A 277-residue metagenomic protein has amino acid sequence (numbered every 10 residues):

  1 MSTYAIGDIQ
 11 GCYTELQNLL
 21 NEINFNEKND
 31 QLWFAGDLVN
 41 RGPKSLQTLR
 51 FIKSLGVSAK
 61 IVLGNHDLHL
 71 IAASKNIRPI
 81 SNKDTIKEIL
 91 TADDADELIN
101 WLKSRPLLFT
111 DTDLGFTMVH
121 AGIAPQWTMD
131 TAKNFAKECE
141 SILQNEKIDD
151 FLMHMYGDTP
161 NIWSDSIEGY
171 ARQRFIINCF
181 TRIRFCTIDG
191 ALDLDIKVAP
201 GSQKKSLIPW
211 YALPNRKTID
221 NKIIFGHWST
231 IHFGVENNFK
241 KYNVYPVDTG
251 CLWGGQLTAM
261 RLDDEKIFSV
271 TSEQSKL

Functional and structural regions predicted by a protein language model:
M1-L55, L68: N-terminal active-site segment of His-dependent metallophosphoesterases
S2-Q10, F116-G122, P246-V247: Active-site-proximal beta-strand elements of phosphoester/diester hydrolases
A5, F34, I61-V62, T117 (+2 more regions): Residue-level marker for buried hydrophobic side chains located in beta-strands that build the well-ordered beta-sheet
D8, D37, G64-N65, L102 (+4 more regions): Divalent metal-coordination and catalytic microenvironments
C12-T14, N40-G42, H66-A72, Q126 (+2 more regions): Active-site environment of divalent metal-dependent phosphoester hydrolases
Q31-G36, P79-L90, L192-A199: Short, basic, glycine/proline-bearing loop/turn elements
L46-T48, S54-G169: Active-site neighborhood of divalent metal-dependent phosphoester bond hydrolases
K133-L277: Acidic, His/Gly-rich catalytic cores of divalent-metal-dependent hydrolytic chemistry
